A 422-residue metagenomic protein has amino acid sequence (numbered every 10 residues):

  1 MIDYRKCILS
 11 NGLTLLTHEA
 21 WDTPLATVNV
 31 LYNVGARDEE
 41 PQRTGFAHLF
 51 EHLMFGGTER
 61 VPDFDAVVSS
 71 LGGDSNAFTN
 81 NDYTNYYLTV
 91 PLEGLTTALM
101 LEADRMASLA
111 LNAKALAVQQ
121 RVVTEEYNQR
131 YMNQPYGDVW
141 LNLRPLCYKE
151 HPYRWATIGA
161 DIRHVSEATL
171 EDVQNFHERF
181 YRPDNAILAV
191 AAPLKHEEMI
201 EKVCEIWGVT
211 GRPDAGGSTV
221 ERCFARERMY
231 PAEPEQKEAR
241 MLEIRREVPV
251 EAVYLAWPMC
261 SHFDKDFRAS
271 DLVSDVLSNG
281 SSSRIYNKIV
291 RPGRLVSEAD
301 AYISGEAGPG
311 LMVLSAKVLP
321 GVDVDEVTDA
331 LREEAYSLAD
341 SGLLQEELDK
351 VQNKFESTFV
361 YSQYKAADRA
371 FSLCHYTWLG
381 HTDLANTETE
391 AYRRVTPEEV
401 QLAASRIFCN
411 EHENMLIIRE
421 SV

Functional and structural regions predicted by a protein language model:
M1-P24: N- or domain-start disorder-to-order transition segments that initiate the globular core
D3, I8, A66-F224, S261 (+1 more regions): Charge-rich, well-structured scaffold segments of protease-associated domains
Y4-C7, H18, A232, E243-R245 (+1 more regions): Short Gly/Pro-enriched turn/cap motifs at secondary-structure boundaries
R5, L13, A26-V28, E51 (+9 more regions): Structural beta-strand/beta-sheet cores of well-ordered domains, especially the beta-sheet scaffolds that support
N11, T17-E19, Y32, T79 (+4 more regions): Pocket-edge structural micro-motifs
A20, N29-L31, N128, P145 (+3 more regions): His/Glu-based metal-binding/catalytic segments typifying zinc-dependent metallopeptidases
T27-T89, W155-I158, N279-L295: M16/MPP (pitrilysin/insulinase) zinc-metallopeptidase core fold and M16-derived inactive scaffolds
R43, L95, L99, D266-S270 (+4 more regions): Short, charged, low-complexity patches
